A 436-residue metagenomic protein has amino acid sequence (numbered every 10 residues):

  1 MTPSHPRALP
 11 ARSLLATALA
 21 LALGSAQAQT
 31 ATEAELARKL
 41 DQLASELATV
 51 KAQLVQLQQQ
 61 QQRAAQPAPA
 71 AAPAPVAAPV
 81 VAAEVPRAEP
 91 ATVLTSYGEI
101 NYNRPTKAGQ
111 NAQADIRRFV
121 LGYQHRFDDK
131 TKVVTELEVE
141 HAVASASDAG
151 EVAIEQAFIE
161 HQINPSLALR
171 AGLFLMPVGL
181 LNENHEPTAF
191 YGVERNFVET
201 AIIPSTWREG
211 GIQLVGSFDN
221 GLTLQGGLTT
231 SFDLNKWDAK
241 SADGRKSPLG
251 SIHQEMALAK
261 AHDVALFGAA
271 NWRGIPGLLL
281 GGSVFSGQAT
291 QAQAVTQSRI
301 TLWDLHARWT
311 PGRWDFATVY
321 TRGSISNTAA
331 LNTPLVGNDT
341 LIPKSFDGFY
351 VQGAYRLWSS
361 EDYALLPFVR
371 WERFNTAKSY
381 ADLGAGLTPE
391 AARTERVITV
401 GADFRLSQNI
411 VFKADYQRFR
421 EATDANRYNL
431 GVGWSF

Functional and structural regions predicted by a protein language model:
T2-L15: Bacterial N-terminal signal peptides that target proteins for export
T2-P3, A108, A146, A157-Q162 (+3 more regions): Outer-membrane beta-barrel pore domains
T2-P3, L19, L23, Q27-P105: N-terminal periplasmic/intermembrane-space "pro-region" immediately following the signal or transit peptide
V81-N235, H262-L280, Y350-R356, S360-S379: Outer membrane beta-barrel
N184-E186, N196-P204, E209, A239-A242 (+4 more regions): Extracellular/periplasm-exposed beta-strand and loop segments of Gram-negative cell-envelope proteins, dominated by
A201-S205, L258-A261, V295-T296, H306 (+1 more regions): Short Gly/Pro-enriched turn/cap motifs at secondary-structure boundaries
K236, D243-A292: Loop-centered beta-sheet repeat module
